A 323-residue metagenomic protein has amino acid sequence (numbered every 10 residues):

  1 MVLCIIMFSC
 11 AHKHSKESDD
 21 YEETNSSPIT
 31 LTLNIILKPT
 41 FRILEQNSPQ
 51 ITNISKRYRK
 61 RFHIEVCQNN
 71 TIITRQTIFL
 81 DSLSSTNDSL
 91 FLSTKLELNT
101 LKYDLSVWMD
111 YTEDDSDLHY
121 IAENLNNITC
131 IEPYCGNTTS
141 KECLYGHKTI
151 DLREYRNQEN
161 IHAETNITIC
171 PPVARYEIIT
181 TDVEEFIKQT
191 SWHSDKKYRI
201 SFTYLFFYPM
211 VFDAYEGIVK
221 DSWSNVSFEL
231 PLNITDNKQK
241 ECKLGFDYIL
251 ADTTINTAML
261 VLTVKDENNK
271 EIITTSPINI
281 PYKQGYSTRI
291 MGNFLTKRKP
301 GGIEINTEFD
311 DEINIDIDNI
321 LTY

Functional and structural regions predicted by a protein language model:
M1-L3: Sec-dependent signal peptide recognition, specifically the positively charged N-region followed immediately by
I6-S9: C-terminal motif of bacterial Sec signal peptides marking the signal peptidase cleavage site
A11-S15: Bacterial signal peptide processing site
K16-Y21, S26-R57, T180-Q189: Short amphipathic, basic-aromatic surface patches that mediate peripheral association with negatively charged
N53-Y120, I187-Y286, I317-Y323: Tryptophan-paired
D81-S84, E113-E164, E229-L230, N268-K297: Structured interaction patches on ligand/partner-binding surfaces of diverse proteins
N166-A174, D247-T253: Conserved "repeat-terminator" motif of extracellular CCP/Sushi domains
Y282-Y323: Hydrophobic, glycine-enriched assembly/anchoring segments
